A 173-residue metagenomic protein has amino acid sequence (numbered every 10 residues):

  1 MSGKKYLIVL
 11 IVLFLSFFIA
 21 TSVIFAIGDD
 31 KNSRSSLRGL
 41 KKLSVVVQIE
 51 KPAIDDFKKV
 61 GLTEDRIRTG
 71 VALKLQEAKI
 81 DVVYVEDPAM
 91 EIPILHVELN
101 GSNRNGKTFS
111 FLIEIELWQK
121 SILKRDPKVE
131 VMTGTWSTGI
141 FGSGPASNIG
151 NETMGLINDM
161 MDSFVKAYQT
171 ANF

Functional and structural regions predicted by a protein language model:
M1-L10: Bacterial N-terminal signal peptides that target proteins for export
L10-T21: Bacterial N-terminal signal peptides
T21-R66, K166-F173: A structural "domain/chain start" motif
F25-R38, I122-F173: C-terminal/domain-edge helix-coil "capping" segments
K31, E77-A89, T170-F173: Short glycine-rich, low-complexity/disordered patches
K41, V47-K51, V71, K79 (+1 more regions): Generic secondary-structure microfeatures
T63-I80: Amphipathic alpha-helical segments
V82, E86-S147: Surface-exposed short loop/turn segments
